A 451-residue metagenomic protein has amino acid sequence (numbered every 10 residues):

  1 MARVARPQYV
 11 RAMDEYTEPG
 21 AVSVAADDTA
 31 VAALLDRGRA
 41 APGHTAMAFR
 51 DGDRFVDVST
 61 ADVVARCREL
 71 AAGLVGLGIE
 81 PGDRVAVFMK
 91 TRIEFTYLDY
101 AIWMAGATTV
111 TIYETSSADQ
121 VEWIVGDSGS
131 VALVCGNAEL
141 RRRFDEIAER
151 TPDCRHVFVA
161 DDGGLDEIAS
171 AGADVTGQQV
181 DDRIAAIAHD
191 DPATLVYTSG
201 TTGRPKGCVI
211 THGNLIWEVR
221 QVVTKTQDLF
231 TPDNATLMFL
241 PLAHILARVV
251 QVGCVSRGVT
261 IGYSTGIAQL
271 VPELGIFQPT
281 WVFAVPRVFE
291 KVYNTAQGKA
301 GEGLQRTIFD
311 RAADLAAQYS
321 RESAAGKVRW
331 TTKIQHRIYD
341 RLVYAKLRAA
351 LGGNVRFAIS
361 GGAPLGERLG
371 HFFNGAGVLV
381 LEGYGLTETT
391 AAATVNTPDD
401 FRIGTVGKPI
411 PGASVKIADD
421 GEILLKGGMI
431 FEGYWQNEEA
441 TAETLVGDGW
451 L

Functional and structural regions predicted by a protein language model:
A2-R6, G76-L77, M104-A171: Structural core segment of the AMP-binding/adenylate-forming
P42-T45, V159, V175-Y197, R204 (+1 more regions): Conserved pre-ATP/AMP-binding loop-to-beta segment of ANL
A46-Y100, S117-E122, A169-A173, H212: Conserved AMP-binding/adenylate-forming core of the ANL superfamily
D57-A61, A193-V219: Conserved AMP-binding A3 loop
V64-E69, H189, C208-L229, A313 (+1 more regions): Conserved structural elements of the adenylate-forming
E139-H189, A296-K346: ANL superfamily adenylate-forming
I216-A235, L242-R341, N354: Conserved AMP-binding/adenylation subdomain of ANL enzymes
P409-L451: Conserved ATP-binding/catalytic segment of the ANL
